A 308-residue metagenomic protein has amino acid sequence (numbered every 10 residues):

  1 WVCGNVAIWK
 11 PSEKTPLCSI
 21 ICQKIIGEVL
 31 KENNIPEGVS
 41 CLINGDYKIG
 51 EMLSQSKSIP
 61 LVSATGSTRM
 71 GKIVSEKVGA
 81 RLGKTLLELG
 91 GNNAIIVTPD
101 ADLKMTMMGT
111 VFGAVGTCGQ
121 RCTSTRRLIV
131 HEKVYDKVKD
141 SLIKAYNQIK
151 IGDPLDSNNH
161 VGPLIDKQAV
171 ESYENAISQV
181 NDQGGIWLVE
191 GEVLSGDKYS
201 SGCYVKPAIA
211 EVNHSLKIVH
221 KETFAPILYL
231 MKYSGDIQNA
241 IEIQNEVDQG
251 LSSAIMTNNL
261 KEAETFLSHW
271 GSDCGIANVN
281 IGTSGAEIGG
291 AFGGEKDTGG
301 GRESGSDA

Functional and structural regions predicted by a protein language model:
W1-M105: Rossmann-like NAD(P) dinucleotide-binding subdomain of oxidoreductase/dehydrogenase enzymes
C3, S56, R81, A176 (+3 more regions): Structured helix-beta-strand junction loops
V6, Y47, T68-R69, I73 (+14 more regions): Gly/Ser/Thr-rich beta-alpha loop segments that engage phosphate groups in nucleotides
W9-S12, I43, A64, I96 (+5 more regions): Active-site-adjacent beta-strand anchor residues
E28, L61, R69-H214, Q238 (+2 more regions): ALDH superfamily catalytic-core signature
K31, S54-Q55, G79, V115 (+2 more regions): Residue-level signal for alpha-helix termini/capping positions
I35, I59, I96, K150 (+1 more regions): Conserved C-terminal structural/oligomerization subdomain of aldehyde/semialdehyde dehydrogenase
D46, T65, G113, T257 (+1 more regions): Conserved residues at the C-terminal ends of beta-strands
